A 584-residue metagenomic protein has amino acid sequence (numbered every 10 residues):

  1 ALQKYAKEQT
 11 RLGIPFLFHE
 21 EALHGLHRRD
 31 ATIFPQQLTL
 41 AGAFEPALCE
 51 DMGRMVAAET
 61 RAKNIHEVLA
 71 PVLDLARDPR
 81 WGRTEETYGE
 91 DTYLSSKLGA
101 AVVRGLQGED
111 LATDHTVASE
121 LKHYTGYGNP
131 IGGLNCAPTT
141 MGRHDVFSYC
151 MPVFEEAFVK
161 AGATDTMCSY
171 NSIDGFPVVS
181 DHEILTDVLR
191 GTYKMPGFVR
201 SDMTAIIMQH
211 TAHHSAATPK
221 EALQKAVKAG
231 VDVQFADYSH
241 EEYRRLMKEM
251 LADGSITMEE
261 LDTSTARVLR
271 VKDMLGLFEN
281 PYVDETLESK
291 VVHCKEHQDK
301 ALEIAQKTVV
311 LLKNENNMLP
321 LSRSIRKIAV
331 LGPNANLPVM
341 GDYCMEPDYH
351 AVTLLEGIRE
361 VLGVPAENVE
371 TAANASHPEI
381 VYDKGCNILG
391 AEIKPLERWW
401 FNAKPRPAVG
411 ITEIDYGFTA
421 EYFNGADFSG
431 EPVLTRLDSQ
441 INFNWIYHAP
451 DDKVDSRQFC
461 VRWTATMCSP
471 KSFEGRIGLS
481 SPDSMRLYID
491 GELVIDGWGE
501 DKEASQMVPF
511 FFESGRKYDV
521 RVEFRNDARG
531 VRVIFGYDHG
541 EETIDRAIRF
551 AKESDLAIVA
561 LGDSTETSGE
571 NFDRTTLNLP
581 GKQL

Functional and structural regions predicted by a protein language model:
A1-R476, S480-L584: Glycoside hydrolase catalytic-domain context in secreted enzymes
